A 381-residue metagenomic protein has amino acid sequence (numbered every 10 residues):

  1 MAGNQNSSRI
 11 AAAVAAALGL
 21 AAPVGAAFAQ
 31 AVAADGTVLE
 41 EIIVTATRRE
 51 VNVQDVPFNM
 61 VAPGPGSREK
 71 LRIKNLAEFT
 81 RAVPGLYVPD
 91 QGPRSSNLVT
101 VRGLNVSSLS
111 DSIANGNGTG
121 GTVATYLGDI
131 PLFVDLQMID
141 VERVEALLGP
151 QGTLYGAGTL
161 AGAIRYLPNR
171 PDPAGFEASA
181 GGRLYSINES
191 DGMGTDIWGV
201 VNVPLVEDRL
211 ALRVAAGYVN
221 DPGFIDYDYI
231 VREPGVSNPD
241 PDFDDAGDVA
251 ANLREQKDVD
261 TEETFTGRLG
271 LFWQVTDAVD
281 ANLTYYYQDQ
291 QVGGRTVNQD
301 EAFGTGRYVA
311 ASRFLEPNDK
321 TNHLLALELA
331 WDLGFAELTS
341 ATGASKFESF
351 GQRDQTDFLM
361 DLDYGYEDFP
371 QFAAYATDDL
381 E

Functional and structural regions predicted by a protein language model:
M1-V83, D277-A281, L325: N-terminal Sec signal peptide and the immediately downstream disordered periplasmic leader that contains the TonB box
A31, F58-N115, G120-Q137, R143-G152: Periplasmic N-terminal accessory/gating domains of Gram-negative outer-membrane beta-barrel systems
T47, G181-I187, G217-V219, Y286-Q288 (+1 more regions): Outer-membrane beta-barrel pore domains and translocons
N52, N97, A174-A178, D208-L212 (+4 more regions): Outer-envelope beta-barrel architecture signal
L98-T100, A146, T159-G182, T195-V200: N-terminal periplasmic accessory domains that precede and gate Gram-negative outer-membrane beta-barrel machines
P168, L184, V203-L205, L271-Q274 (+1 more regions): Residue-level signature of outer-membrane beta-barrel architecture
S190-G293, T321-L324: Transmembrane beta-barrel wall of Gram-negative outer-membrane proteins
V249-E381: Outer-membrane beta-barrel domain signature, strongest for Gram-negative TonB-dependent receptors and also present
